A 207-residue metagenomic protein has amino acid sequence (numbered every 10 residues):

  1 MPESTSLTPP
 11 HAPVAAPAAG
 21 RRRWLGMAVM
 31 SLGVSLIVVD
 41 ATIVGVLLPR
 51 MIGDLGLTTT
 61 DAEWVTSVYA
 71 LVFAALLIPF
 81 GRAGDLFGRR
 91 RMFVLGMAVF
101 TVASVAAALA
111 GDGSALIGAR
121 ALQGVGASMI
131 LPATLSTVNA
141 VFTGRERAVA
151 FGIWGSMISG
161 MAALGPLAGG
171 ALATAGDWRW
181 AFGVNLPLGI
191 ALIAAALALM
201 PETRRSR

Functional and structural regions predicted by a protein language model:
P2-E3, L7-P201: Transmembrane-helix bundle of Major Facilitator Superfamily
P201-R207: Flexible cytoplasmic inter-helical loops of multi-pass small-molecule transporters
